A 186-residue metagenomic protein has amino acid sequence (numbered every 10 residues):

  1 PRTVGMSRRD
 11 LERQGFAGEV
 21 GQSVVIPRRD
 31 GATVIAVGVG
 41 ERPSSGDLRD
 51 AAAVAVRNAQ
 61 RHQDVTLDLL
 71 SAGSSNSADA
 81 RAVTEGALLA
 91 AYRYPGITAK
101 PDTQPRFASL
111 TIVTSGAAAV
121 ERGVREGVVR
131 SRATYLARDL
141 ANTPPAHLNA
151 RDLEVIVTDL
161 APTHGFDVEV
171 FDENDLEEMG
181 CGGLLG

Functional and structural regions predicted by a protein language model:
P1-G186: Short amphipathic alpha-helical segment within the helicase RecA-like ATPase core that mediates nucleic-acid
